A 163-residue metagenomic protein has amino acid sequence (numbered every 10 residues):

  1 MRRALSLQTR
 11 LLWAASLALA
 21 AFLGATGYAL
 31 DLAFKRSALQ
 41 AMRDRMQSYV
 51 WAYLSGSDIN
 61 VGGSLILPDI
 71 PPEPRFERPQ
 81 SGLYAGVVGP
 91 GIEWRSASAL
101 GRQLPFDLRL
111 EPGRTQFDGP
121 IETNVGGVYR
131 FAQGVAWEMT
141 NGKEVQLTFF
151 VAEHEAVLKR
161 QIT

Functional and structural regions predicted by a protein language model:
M1-L5: Short, Lys/Arg-rich, polar N-terminal cytosolic tail immediately upstream of the first transmembrane signal-anchor
Q8-L30: Extreme N-terminal signal-anchor transmembrane helix of membrane signaling/transducer proteins, especially in bacteria
L23-S48: N-terminal membrane-insertion alpha helix
W51, S55-G56, G62-G127: Extracytoplasmic ligand-binding sensor domains of the Cache superfamily
I121, V135-T140: Sensor-regulatory modules in signal-transduction proteins
R130-A132: Compact sensory input modules in signal-transduction proteins
A136-E138, V145, F149-T163: Helix-start (N-cap) segments at beta->loop->alpha junctions that couple sensory/regulatory domains to adjoining helices
